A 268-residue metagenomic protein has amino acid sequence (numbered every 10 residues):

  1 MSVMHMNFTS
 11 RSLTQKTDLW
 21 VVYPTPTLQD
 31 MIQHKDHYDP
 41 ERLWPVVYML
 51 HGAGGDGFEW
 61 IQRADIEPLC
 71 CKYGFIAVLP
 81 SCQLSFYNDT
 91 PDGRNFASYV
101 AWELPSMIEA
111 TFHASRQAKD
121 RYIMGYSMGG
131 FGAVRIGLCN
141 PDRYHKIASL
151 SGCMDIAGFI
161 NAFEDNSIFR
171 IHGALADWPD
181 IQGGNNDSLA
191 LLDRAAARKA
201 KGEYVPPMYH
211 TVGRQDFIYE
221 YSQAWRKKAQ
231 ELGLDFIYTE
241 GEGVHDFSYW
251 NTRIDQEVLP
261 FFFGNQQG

Functional and structural regions predicted by a protein language model:
M1-G268: Non-catalytic cap/lid and distal C-terminal segments of serine-dependent acyl enzymes
